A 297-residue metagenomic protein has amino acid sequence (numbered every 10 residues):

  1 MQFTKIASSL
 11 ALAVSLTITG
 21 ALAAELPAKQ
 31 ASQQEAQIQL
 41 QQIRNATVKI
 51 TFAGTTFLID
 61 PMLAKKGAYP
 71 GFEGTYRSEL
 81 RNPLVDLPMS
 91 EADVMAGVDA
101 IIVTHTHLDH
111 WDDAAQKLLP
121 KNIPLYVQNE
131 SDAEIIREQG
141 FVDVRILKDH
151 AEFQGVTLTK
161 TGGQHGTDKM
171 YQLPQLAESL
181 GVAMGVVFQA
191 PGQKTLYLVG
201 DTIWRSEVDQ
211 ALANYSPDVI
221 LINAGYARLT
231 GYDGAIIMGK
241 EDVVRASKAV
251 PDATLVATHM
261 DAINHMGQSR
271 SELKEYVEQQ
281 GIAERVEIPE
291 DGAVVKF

Functional and structural regions predicted by a protein language model:
S9-T19: Bacterial N-terminal signal peptides
E25-A36, I43, Q128-Q193, E275-F297: Metallo-beta-lactamase
Q33-S90, S179-G200: Conserved beta-strand hairpin/beta-sheet module of binuclear metal-dependent hydrolase folds, prominently
T55-I102, D113-Q116, D168-Q172, R205-N214: Pre-active-site segment of Zn-dependent metallo-hydrolases
I59-D60, G97-T106, Y126-N129, L196-T202 (+3 more regions): Active-site neighborhood of phospho(di)ester-bond hydrolases with catalytic His/Asp-centered motifs
K65-K66, T106-W111, A133-I135, A151-E152 (+6 more regions): Active-site environment of divalent metal-dependent phosphoester hydrolases
A68-P70, M89-A151, G163-T167: Active-site HxH/HxHxD metal-binding segment of metal-dependent hydrolases
P83, I203-D291: Cap/insert and terminal regions of metallo-dependent hydrolase folds
